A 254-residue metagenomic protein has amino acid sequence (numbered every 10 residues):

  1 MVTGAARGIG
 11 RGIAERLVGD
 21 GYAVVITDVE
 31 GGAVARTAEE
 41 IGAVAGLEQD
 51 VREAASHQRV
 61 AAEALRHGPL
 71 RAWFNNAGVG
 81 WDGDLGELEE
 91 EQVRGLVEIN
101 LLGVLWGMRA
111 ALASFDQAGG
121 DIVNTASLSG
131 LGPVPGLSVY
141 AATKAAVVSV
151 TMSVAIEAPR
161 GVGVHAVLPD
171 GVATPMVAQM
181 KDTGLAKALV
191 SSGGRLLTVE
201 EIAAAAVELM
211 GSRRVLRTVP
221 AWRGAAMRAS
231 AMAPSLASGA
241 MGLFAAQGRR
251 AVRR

Functional and structural regions predicted by a protein language model:
M1-V25: Canonical Rossmann dinucleotide-binding motif of NAD(H)/NADP(H)-dependent dehydrogenases/reductases, specifically
D20, G132, S153-G163: Active-site-adjacent segment of SDR/Rossmann-fold oxidoreductases
D84-L85, E89-R94: Substrate-binding pocket helix/loop in short-chain dehydrogenase/reductase
G86, V134-S138: Active-site loop immediately N-terminal to the catalytic Tyr-X3-Lys motif of short-chain dehydrogenase/reductase
M108, T143: Active-site helix of classical SDR
S127: Residue(s) in the substrate-gating loop at a strand-loop-helix junction that position the organic substrate next
A166, K187-M227: C-terminal helical subdomain
